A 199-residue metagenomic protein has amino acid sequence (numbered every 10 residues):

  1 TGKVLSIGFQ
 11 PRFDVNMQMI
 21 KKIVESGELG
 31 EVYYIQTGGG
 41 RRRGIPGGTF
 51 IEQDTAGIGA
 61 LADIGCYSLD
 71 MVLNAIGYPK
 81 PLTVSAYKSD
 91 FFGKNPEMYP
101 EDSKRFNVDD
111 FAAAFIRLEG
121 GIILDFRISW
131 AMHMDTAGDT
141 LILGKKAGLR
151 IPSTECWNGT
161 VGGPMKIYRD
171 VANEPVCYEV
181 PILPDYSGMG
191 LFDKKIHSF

Functional and structural regions predicted by a protein language model:
G2-L5, E31-Y33, D110, G120-L124: Short, well-ordered coil/turn segments that N-cap beta-strands
K3-S6, P11-R105: Predominantly a Rossmann-like dinucleotide-binding segment in NAD(P)-dependent oxidoreductases
V32-I35, D125-I128, I151-S153: Beta-strand scaffold of nucleotide-dependent catalytic cores
Y78-S85, A113-R117, I122-I128: Active-site-lining helix/loop region of Rossmann-like oxidoreductase modules
K88-F91, P96-R105, A113, L118 (+1 more regions): C-terminal glycine/acidic-rich active-site capping loop/insertion
R105-V108, M132: Short loop/turn motifs at secondary-structure junctions and domain boundaries
D109-F111, A137: Short beta-strand-initiation
R127-T136: Glycine-rich phosphate/pyrophosphate-binding beta-alpha loops
